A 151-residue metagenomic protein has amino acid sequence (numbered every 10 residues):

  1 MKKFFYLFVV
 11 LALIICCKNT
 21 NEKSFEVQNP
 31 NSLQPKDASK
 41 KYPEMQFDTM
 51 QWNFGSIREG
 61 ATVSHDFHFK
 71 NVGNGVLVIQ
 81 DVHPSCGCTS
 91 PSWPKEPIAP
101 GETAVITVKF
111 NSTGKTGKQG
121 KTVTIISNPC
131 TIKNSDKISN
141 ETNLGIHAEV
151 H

Functional and structural regions predicted by a protein language model:
F4-L13: Sec-dependent N-terminal signal peptides
C17-N21: Bacterial signal peptide processing site
K23-S24, Q119-V150: Terminal connector regions
P35-V78, P129-C130, S139-N143: Post-signal-peptide N-terminal segment of Sec-exported extracytoplasmic proteins
W52, E102-V108: Short strand-edge motifs at loop-to-beta-strand transitions and within beta-strands of extracellular beta-rich domains
N74-E102: Surface-exposed binding patches on compact interaction domains or structured appendages
N111-G117: Short, surface-exposed loop/turn segments at beta-strand-coil junctions that are enriched for proline with nearby
